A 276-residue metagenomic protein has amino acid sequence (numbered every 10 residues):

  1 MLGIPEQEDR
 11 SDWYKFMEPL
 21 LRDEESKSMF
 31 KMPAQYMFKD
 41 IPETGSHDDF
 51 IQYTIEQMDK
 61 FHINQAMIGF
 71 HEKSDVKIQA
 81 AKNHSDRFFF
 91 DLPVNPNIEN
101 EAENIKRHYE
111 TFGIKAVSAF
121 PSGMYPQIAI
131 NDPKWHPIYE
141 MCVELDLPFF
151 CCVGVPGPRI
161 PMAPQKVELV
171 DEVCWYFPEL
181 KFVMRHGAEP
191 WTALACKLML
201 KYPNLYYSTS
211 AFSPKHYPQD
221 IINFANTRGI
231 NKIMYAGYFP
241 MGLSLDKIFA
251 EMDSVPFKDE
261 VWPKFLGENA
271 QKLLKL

Functional and structural regions predicted by a protein language model:
M1-I4, F150-C152: Histidine-centered catalytic micro-motifs
G3-K60, Q65, G229-M234, G242-L276: Mid-to-C-terminal alpha-helical segments outside catalytic/metal-binding sites
G3-P5, K73-V76, N97-N100, M124-Y125 (+4 more regions): Active-site environment of divalent metal-dependent phosphoester hydrolases
F50-Q57, K73, N104, K134 (+4 more regions): Alpha-helical packing segments of well-folded alpha/beta enzyme cores
E56-N64, H84, E144-L145, Y176-L180: A structural motif corresponding to the C-terminal end of an alpha-helix and its immediate exit/capping segment
M58, H108, C142, H186 (+5 more regions): Conserved, mostly hydrophobic/aromatic
N64-Q65, H71-G157, P161-P164: Active-site gating/metal-coordination segments in enzymes
K115-A116, I128-M234: Catalytic pocket-lining loop regions of alpha/beta-barrel enzymes, especially the amidohydrolase/enolase/GH5 lineages
